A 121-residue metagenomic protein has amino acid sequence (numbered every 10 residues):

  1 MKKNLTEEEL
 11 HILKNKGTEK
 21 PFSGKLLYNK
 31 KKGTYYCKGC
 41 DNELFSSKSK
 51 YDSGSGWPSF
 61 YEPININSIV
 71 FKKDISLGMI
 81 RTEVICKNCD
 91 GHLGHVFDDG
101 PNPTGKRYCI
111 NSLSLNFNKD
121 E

Functional and structural regions predicted by a protein language model:
K2-E121: A short Gly-Trp-Pro
